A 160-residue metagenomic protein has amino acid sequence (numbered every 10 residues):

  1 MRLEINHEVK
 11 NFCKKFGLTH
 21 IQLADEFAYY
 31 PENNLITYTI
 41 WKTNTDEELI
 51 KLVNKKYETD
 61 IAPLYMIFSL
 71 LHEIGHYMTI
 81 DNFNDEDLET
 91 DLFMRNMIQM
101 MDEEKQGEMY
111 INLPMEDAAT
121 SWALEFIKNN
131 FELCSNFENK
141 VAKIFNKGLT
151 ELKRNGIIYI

Functional and structural regions predicted by a protein language model:
R2-G17: Zn2+-dependent metallopeptidase catalytic core
L3, L64-H72, D117-E125: A structural signal for well-ordered alpha-helical segments within the folded catalytic domains of diverse enzymes
K15-T19, L133-C134: Short coil/loop linkers at secondary-structure junctions
T19-L64, I74-D81: Active-site scaffold of zinc-dependent metalloenzymes
K56-L70, G107-M115: Glycine-rich, flexible loop segments associated with nucleotide phosphate handling
H76, I80-N84, E125-E132: Alpha-helix capping at helix-to-loop junctions
I80-M115: Post-HEXXH active-site segment of zinc metalloproteases
D102-I160: Long, well-structured alpha-helical subdomains associated with metal-dependent extracellular/ecto-lumenal hydrolases
